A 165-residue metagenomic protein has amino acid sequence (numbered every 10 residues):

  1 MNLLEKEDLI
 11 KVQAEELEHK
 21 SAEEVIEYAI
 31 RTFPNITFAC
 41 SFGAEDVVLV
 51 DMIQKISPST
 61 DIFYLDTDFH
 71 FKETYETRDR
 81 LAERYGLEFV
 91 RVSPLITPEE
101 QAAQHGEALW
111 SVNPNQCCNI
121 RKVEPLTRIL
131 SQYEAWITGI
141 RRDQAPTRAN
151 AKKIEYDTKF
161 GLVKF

Functional and structural regions predicted by a protein language model:
M1-F165: Nucleotide-activated chemistry modules centered on ATP-dependent adenylation/adenylyltransferase
